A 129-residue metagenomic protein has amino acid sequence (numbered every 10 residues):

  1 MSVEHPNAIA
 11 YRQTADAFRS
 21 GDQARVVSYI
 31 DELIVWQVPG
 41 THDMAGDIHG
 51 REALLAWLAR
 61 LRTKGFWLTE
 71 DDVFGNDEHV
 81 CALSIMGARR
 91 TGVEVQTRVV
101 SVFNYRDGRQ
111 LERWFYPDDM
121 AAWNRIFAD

Functional and structural regions predicted by a protein language model:
M1-D129: C-terminal and inter-domain tail/linker signature
